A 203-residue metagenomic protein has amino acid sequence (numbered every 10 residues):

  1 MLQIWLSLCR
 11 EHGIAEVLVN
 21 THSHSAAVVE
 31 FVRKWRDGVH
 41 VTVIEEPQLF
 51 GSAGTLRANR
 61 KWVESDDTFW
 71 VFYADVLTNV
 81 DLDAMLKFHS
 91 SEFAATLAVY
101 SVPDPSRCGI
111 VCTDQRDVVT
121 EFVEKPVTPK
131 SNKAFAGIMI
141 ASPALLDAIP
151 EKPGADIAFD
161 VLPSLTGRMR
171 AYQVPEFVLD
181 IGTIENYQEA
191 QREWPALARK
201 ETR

Functional and structural regions predicted by a protein language model:
M1-I4, L97, I140, A144: Short amphipathic alpha-helical face segments that pack within enzyme cores and frequently flank/anchor catalytic
M1-Y73, L82-A84, A148, T183: Conserved N-terminal catalytic core of the sugar/cofactor nucleotidyltransferase
I14, G38-H40, E92, R116 (+1 more regions): A generic structural signal for alpha->beta connector loops
V32, P47, V99-Y100, V123-P126: Short, well-ordered turn and helix-capping elements at secondary-structure junctions
W35-D37, S65, H89-S91, T113 (+1 more regions): Short, structurally constrained coil/turn elements that cap an alpha-helix or connect an alpha-helix to the following
T68-W70, L77, D83-S90, P103-P105 (+1 more regions): Catalytic-core segments of class I nucleotidyltransferases/pyrophosphorylases that form NMP-activated intermediates
E92-S101: A short, conserved acidic/glycine-rich loop-to-beta-strand motif that forms the donor nucleotide-sugar/metal
C112-V118: Short acidic-glycine loop/turn motifs at beta-strand connectors
